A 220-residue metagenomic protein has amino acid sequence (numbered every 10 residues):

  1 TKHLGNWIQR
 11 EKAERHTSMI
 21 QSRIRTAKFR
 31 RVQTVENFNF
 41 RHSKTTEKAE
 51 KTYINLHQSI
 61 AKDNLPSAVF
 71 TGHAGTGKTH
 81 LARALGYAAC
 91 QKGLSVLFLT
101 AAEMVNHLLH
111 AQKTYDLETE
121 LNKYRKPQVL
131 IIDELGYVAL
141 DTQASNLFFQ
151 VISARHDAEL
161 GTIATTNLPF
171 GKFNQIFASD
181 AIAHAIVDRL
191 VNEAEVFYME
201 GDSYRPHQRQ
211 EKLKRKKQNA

Functional and structural regions predicted by a protein language model:
T1-R31: Interdomain "pre-motor" coupling segment immediately N-terminal to P-loop NTPase/helicase cores
Q33-Q58: N-terminal pre-Walker A segment at the start of P-loop NTPase domains
F38, A82, T100: Conserved hydrophobic/aromatic pocket- or pore-lining residues that grip, position, or stack substrates in active sites
N64-L81: Walker A/P-loop nucleotide-binding motif
G86-L99: Post-Walker A helix-loop "phosphate-sensing" segment adjacent to the P-loop in P-loop NTPases
S95, E103-N122, K126, L135-A220: Replace "adjacent to P-loop NTPase cores in ATP/GTP-dependent enzymes" with "adjacent to NTP-binding cores
V129: Walker B motif beta-strand of ABC-family P-loop ATPases
